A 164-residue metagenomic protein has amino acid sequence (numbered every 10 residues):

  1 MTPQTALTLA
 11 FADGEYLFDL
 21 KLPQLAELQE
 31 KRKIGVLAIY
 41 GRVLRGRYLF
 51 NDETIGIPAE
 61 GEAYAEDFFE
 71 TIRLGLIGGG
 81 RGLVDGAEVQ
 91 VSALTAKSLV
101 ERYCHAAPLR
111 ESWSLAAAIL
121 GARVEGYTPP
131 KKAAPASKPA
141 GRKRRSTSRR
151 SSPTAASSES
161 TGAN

Functional and structural regions predicted by a protein language model:
M1-A12, G35-E70, G80-N164: Charged interaction scaffolds used for protein-protein
Y16-F18: Short, isolated positions in well-ordered beta-strands
L22-G41: Short, surface-exposed, low-complexity cationic segments
